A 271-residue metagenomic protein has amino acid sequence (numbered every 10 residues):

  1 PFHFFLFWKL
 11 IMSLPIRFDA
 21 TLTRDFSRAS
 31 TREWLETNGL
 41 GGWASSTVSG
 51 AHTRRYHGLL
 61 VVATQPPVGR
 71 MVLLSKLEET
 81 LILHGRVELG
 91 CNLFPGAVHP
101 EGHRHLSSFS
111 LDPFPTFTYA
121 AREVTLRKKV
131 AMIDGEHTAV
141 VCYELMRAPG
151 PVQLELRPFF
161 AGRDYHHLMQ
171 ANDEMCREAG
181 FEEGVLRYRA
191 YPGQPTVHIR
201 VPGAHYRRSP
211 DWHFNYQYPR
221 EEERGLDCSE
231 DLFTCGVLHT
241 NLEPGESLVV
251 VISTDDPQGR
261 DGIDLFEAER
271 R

Functional and structural regions predicted by a protein language model:
H3-R271: Terminal accessory carbohydrate-recognition/targeting modules of carbohydrate-active enzymes
